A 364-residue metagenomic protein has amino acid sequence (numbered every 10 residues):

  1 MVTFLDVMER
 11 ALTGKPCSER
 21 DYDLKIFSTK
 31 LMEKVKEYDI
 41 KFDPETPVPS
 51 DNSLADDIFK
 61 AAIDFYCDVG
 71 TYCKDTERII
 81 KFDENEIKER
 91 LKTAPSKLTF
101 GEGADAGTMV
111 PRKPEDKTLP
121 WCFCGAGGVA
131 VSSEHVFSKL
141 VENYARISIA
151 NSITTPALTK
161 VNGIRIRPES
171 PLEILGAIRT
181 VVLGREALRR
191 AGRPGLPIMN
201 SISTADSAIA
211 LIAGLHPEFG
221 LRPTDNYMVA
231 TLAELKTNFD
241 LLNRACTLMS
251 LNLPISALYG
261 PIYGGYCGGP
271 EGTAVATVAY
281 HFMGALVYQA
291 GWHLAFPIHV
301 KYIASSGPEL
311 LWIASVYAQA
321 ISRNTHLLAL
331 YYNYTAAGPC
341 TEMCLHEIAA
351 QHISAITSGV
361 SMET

Functional and structural regions predicted by a protein language model:
M1-A213, A230-N238, S361: Metallocofactor- and cofactor-centric catalytic cores in central/energy metabolism, strongly enriched
F123-S361: Helix-rich catalytic cores of soluble enzyme domains
T364: Flexible glycine/acidic-rich beta-alpha junction loops that bind and position SAM and/or redox cofactors in anaerobic
